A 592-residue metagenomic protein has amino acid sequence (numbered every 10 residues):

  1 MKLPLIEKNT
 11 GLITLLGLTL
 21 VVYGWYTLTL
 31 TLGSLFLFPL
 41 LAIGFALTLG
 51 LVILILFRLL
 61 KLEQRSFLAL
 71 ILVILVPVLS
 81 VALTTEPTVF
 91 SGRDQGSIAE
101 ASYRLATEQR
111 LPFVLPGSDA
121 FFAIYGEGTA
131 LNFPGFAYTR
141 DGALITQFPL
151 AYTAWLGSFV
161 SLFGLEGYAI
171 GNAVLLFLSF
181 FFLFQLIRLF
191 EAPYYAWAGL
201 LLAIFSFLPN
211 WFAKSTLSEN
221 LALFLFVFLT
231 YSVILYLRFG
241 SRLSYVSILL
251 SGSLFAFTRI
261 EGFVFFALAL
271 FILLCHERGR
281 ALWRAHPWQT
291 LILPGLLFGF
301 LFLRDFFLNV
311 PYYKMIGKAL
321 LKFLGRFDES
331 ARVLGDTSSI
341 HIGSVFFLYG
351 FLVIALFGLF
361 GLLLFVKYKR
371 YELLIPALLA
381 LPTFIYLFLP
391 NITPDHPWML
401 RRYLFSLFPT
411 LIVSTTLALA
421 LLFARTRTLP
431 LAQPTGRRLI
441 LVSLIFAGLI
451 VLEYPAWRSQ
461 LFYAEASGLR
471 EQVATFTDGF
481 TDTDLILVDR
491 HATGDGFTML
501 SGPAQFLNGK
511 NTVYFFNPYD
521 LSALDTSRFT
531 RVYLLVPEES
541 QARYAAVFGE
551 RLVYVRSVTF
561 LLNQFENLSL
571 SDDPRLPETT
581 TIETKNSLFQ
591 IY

Functional and structural regions predicted by a protein language model:
M1-A69, C275, A285-T290, P294-A355 (+2 more regions): Membrane-embedded, hydrophobic transmembrane alpha-helices
L41-I43, I98, A173, E219-A222 (+3 more regions): Hydrophobic/aromatic-rich transmembrane helices and adjacent perimembrane loops
G50-R58, S158, G167-E191, F228-Y231: Transmembrane-helix motifs of polytopic, lipid-linked glycan transferases
V78-L83, G262, F302, F388-L389 (+2 more regions): Transmembrane alpha-helical segments
L105-V160, P394: Interfacial juxtamembrane loops and adjacent helix segments that form the catalytic/substrate-binding surfaces
L176-F184, L273-R280, L293-L296, F347-E372 (+2 more regions): Hydrophobic, aromatic-rich transmembrane alpha-helices and their immediate juxtamembrane boundary segments
L183-F205, R238-S247, L373-L381, L429-I445: Transmembrane-helix signature of polytopic, membrane-embedded enzymes that assemble or transfer cell-envelope glycans
L208-A222: Short acidic/glycine- and proline-prone juxtamembrane loop motifs at membrane-interface regions of multi-pass membrane
